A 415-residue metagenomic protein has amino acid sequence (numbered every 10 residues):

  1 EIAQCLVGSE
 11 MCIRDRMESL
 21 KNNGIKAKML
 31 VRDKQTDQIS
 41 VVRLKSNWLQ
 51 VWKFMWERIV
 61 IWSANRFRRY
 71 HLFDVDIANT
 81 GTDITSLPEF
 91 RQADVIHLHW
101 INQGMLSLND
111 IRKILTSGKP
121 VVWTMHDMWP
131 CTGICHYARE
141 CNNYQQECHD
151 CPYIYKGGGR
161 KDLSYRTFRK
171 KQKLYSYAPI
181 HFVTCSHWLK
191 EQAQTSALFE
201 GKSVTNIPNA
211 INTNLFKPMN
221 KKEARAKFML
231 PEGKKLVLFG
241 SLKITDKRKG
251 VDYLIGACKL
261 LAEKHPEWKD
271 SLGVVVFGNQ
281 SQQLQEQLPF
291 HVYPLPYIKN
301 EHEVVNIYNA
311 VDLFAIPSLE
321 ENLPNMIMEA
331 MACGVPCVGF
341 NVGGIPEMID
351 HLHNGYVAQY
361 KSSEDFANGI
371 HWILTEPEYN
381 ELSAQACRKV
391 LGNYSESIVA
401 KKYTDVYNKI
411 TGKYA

Functional and structural regions predicted by a protein language model:
E1-V7: Single conserved hydrophobic/aromatic residue that forms the stacking wall/gate of nucleotide- or nucleobase-binding
P231-K249, I255-K259: Conserved donor-binding/catalytic core segment of Leloir-type glycosyltransferases
H265-S271, V276-V305: Nucleotide-activated donor-binding/catalytic signature segment of Leloir-type glycosyltransferases, i.e., the conserved
N306-V311: Short alpha-helical donor nucleotide-sugar binding micro-motif in glycosyltransferases
L319: Aromatic "clamp/platform" in nucleotide-sugar-dependent glycosyltransferases that forms part of the donor/acceptor
P336-G339: Short hydrophobic beta-strand element within catalytic cores of glycosyltransferases and related nucleotide-activated
H351-L352, Y356-S363, W372-P377: Conserved acidic donor-binding segment of nucleotide-sugar-dependent glycosyltransferases
D365, E378-N393, K402-D405: A short, well-ordered alpha-helix in the C-terminal region of glycosyltransferases
